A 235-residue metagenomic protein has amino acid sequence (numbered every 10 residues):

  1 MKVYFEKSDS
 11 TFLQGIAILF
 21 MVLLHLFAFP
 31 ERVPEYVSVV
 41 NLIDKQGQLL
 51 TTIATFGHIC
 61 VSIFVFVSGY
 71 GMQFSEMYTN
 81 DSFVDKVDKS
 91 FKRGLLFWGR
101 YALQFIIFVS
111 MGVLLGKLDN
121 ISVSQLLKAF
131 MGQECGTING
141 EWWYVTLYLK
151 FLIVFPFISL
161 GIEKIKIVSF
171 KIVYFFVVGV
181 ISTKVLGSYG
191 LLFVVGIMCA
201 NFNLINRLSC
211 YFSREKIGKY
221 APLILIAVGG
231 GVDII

Functional and structural regions predicted by a protein language model:
M1-V177: Membrane-cytosol interface segments of multi-pass membrane proteins, especially ER/Golgi lipid-handling enzymes
I162-I165, I181-Y189: Transmembrane helix interruption/hinge and helix-loop junction motifs
G179, G187-I235: Alpha-helical transmembrane segments and terminal signal-anchor/GPI-anchor hydrophobic tails, characterized by long
